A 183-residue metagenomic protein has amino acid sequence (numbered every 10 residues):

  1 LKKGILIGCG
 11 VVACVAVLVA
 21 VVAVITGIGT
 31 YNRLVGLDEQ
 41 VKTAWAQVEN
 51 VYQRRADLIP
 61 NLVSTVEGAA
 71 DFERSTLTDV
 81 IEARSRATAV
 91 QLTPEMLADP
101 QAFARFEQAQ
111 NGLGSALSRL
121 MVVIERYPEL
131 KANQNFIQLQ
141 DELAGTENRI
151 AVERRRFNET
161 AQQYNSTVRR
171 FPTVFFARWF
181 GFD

Functional and structural regions predicted by a protein language model:
L1-D183: A helix-centric hydrophobic-segment signal that preferentially recognizes long, alpha-helical stretches used
